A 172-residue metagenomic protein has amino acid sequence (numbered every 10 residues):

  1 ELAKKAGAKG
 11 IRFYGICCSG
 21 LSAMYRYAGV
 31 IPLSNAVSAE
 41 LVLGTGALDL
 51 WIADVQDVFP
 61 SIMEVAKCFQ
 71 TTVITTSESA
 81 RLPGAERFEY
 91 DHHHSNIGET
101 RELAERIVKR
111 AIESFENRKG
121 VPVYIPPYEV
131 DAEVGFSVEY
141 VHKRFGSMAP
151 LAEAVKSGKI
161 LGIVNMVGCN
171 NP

Functional and structural regions predicted by a protein language model:
E1-P172: Metallocofactor- and cofactor-centric catalytic cores in central/energy metabolism, strongly enriched
